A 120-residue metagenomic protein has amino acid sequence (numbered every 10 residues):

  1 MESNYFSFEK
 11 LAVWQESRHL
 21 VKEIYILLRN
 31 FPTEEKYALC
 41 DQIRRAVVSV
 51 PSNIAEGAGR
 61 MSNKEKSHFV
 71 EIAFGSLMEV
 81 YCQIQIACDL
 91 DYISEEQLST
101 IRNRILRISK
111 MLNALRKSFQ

Functional and structural regions predicted by a protein language model:
M1-Q120: Amphipathic alpha-helical assembly/interaction segments
